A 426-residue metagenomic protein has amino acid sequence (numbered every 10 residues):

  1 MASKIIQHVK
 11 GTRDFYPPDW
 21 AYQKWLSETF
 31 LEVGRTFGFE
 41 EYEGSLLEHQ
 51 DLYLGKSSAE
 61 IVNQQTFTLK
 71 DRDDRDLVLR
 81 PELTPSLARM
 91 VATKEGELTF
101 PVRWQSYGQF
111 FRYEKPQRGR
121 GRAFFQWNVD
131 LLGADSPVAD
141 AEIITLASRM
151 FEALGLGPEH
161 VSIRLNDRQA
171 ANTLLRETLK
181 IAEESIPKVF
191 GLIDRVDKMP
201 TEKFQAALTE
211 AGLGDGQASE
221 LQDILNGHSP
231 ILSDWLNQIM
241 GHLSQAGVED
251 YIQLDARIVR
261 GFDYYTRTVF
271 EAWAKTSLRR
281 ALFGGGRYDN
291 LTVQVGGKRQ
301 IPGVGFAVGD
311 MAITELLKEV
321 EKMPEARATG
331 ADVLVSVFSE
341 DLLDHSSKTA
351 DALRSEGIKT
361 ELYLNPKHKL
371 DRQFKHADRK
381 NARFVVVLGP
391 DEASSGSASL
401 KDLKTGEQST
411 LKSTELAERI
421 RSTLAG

Functional and structural regions predicted by a protein language model:
M1-F15, A182-D223: N-terminal targeting/leader regions
M1-P85, T93, R122, A141 (+1 more regions): TRNA-binding/sensing appendages of the translation machinery
G11, S86, L146, A170-L174 (+2 more regions): A general alpha-helix detector
A21-F37, E48-H49, D73, T84-E97 (+2 more regions): Positively charged, Gly/Ser-enriched RNA/tRNA-binding surfaces
V62-D73, K180-P200, A274-K275: Acidic, His- and aromatic-enriched active-site or binding-groove loops in soluble protein domains that engage sugars
P158-Q169, V189-F190, Q253-V259: Short, surface-exposed recognition loops or helix-turn segments adjacent to catalytic cores
R164-T178, D194-P200: Short, conserved secondary-structure transition motifs
